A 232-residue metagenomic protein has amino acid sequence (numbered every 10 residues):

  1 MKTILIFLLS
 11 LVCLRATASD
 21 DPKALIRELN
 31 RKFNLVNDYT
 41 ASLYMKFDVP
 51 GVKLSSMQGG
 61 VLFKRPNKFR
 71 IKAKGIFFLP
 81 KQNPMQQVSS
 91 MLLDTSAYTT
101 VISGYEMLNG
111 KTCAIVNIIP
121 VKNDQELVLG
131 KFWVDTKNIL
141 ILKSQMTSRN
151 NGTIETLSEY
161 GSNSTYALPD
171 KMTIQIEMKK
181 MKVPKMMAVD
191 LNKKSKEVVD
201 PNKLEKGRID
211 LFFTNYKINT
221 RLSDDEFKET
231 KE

Functional and structural regions predicted by a protein language model:
I4-V12: Sec-dependent N-terminal signal peptides
S19-R27, R31-L35, K53, N67-L140 (+3 more regions): Flexible, processing/modification-adjacent segments and terminal tails in exported/periplasmic/extracellular proteins
E28, Q58-K64, E155-S164: Extended lipid/amphipathic-ligand handling interfaces
F33-F47: A short, Trp-centered hydrophobic/proline-enriched beta-strand micro-motif
T40-L43, L54-Q58, I71-A73, L157 (+2 more regions): Extended beta-sheet lipid-handling architectures
D48-P50, K179: Sequence/structural signature of outer-membrane beta-barrel proteins
T112-F227: Gly/Pro-enriched, hydrophobic low-complexity segments that function as extracytoplasmic propeptides/linkers
